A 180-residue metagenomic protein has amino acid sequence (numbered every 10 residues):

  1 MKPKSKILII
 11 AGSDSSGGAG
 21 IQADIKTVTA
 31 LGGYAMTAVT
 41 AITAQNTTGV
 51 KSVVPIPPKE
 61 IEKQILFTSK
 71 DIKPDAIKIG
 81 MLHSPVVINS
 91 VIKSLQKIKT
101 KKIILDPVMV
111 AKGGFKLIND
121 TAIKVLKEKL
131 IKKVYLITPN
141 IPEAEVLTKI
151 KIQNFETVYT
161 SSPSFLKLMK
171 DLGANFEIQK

Functional and structural regions predicted by a protein language model:
K2-I9, V28-K112: Conserved N-terminal subdomain of the carbohydrate kinase-like
I7-T29: Glycine/serine-rich anion-binding loops at beta->alpha junctions that coordinate negatively charged ligand groups
G12, D106, N140: Active-site glycine-centered loops adjacent to acidic/histidine catalytic or metal-binding residues that shape
S15-I21, L82-I92, L117-T121: Glycine-rich anion/phosphate-binding loops
I25-K26, N89, E128, P163: Alpha-helical segments flanking ligand/cofactor-binding loops in enzyme cores
K78-M81, A111-I118, L147-Q153: Flexible, glycine/proline-enriched loop segments at strand-loop-helix junctions that form or flank small-ligand binding
N119-K180: Conserved phosphate/ATP/ADP-binding segment of small-molecule kinases
